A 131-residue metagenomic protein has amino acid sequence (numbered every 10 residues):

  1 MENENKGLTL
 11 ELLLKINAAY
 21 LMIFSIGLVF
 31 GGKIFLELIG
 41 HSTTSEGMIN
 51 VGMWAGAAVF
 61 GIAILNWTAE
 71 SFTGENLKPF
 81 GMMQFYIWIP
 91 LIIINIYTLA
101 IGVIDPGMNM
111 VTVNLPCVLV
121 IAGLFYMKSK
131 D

Functional and structural regions predicted by a protein language model:
M1-L21: Cytosolic juxtamembrane helix and N-cap/initiation of the first transmembrane helix
N3-K6, E70-K78, V103-P106, D131: Membrane-interface helix-boundary motifs at transmembrane edges
M22-L28, G47-E70, M83-I93: Core segments of alpha-helical transmembrane spans in multipass integral membrane proteins
I26-H41: Short membrane-interface helical motifs at transmembrane helix boundaries in multi-pass membrane transporters
S42-I49, K78-F80, V103-N114: Non-cytosolic membrane-interface motifs at loop->transmembrane helix junctions
F80-N95, N114-V120: Hydrophobic alpha-helical membrane segments
I93-M110, K128: Membrane-helix boundary connector in multi-pass membrane proteins
C117-D131: Membrane-water interface at the C-terminal end of transmembrane alpha helices
